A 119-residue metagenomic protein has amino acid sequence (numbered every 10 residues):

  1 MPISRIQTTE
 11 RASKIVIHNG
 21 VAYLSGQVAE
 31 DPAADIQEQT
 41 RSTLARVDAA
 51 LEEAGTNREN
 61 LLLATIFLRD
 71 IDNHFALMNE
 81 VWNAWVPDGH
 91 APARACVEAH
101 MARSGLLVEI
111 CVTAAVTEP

Functional and structural regions predicted by a protein language model:
M1-L62, L68-P119: N-terminal presequence-like segments and the immediate start of the first folded domain
